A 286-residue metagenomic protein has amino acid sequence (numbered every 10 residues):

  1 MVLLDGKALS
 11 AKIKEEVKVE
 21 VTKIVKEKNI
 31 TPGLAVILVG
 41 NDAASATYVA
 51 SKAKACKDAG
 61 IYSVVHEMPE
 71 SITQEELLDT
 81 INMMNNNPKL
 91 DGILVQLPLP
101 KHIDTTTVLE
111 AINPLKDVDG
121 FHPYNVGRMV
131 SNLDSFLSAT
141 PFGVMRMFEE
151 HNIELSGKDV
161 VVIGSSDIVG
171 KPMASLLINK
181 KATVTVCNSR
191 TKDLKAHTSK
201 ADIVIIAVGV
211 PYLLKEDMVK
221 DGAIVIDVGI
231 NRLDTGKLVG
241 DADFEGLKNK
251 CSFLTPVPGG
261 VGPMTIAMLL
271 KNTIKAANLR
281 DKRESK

Functional and structural regions predicted by a protein language model:
M1-K28: Positively charged, low-complexity intrinsically disordered leader regions
M1-K7, T31-I37, A59-V64: Generic N-terminal amphipathic, Lys/Arg-enriched alpha-helix
L34, C56-E70, V184-V186: Short beta-strand elements in bilobed, periplasmic/extracellular small-molecule ligand-binding domains
V39-A53, S138-I224, L233, K237-K248: Glycine-rich phosphate/diphosphate-binding loop of Rossmann-like nucleotide-binding domains
E76-P88: Short, well-structured alpha-helical segments in soluble
V95-L155: Anion-binding alpha/beta catalytic cores of soluble intermediary-metabolism enzymes, centered on
L97, V208, V228-G229: Glycine-rich, N-terminal phosphate-binding loop of Rossmann-like dinucleotide-binding domains
T106-H122, V126, G229-R280: Rossmann-fold NAD(P)-binding glycine/threonine-rich loop
